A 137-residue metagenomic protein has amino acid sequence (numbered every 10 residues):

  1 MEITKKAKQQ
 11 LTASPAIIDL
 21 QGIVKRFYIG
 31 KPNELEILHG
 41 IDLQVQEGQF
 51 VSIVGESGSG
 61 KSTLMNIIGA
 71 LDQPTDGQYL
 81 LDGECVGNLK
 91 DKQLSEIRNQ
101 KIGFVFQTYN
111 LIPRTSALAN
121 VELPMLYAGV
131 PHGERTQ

Functional and structural regions predicted by a protein language model:
A13-I17, R26-G40: A short, flexible loop at the N-terminus of ABC-type nucleotide-binding domains that lies
L20-I23, E36-Q46, G77: Conserved beta-strand
P32-L35, V86-I102, H132: ABC ATPase NBD coupling module
V54-E56: The feature captures the beta-strand-to-loop junction immediately N-terminal to the Walker
G69: Helix-to-loop junction immediately C-terminal to a conserved catalytic motif
G77-C85: Conserved ABC transporter NBD signature motif
K92-Q93, A119, A128-Q137: Short coil-to-helix "N-cap" segments within the ABC nucleotide-binding domain's helical subdomain
T115-P124: Short coil-to-helix segment of the ABC ATPase nucleotide-binding domain corresponding to the Q-loop/switch region
